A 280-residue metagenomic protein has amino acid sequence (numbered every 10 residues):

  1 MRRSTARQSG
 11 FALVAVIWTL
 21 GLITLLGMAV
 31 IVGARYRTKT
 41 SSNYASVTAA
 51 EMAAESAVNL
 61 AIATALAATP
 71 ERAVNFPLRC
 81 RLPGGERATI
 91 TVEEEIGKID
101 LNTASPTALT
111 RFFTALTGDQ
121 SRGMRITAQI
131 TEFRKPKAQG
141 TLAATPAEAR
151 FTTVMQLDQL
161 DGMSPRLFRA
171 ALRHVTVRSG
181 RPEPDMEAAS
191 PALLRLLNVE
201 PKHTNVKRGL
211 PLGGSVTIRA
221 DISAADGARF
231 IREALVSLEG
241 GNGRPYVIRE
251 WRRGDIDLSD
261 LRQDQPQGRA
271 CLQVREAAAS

Functional and structural regions predicted by a protein language model:
R2-S4, F11-G21, L25-S280: Compositionally biased linear targeting/interaction segments
